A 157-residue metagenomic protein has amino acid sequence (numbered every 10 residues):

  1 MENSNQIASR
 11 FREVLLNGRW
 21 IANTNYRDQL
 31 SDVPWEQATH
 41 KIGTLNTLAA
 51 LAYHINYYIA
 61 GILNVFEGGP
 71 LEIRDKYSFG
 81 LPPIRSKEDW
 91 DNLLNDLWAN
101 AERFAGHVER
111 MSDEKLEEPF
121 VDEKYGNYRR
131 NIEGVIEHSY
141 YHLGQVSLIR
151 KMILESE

Functional and structural regions predicted by a protein language model:
E2-N5, F11-N23, R27, W35-G80 (+1 more regions): Short, contiguous alpha-helical
A8-L16, K87-L94: Active-site rim elements
V33-E36, M111: Structured helix-beta-strand junction loops
I84-E118, R130-V135: Acidic/histidine-rich alpha-helical segments that form the ligand environment of transition-metal centers
